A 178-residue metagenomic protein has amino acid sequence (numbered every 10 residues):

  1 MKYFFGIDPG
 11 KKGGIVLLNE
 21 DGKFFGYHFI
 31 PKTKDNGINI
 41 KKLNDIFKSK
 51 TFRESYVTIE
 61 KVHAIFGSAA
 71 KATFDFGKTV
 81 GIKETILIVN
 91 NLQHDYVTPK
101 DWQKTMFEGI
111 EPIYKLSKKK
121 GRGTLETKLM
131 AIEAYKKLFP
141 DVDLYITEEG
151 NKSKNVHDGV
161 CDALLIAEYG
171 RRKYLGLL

Functional and structural regions predicted by a protein language model:
M1-L178: Phosphate- and other anionic-substrate recognition elements at nucleic-acid/protein interfaces
